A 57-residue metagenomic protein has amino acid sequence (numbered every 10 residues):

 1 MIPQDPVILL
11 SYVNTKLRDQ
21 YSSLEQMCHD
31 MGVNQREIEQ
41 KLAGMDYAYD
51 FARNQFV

Functional and structural regions predicted by a protein language model:
M1-D19, S23: N-terminal acidic leader/helix
T15, L24, D50-N54: Generic signature of intrinsically disordered, low-complexity segments enriched in small/polar residues
M27-C28: Short alpha-helical "recognition helix" segments of helix-turn-helix
G32-V57: Short, charge-rich amphipathic interface segments used for partner binding and complex assembly
